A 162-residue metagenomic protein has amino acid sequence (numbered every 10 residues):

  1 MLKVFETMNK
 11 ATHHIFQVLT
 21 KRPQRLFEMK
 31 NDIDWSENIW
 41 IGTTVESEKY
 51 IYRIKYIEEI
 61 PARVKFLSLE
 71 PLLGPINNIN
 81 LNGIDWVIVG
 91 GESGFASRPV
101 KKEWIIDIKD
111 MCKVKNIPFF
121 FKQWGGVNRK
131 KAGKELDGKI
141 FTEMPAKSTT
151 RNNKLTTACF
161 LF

Functional and structural regions predicted by a protein language model:
M1-M29, I33-G74, D85-V100: Core AdoMet radical
L73, N78-F162: Auxiliary Fe-S-binding modules of radical SAM enzymes
